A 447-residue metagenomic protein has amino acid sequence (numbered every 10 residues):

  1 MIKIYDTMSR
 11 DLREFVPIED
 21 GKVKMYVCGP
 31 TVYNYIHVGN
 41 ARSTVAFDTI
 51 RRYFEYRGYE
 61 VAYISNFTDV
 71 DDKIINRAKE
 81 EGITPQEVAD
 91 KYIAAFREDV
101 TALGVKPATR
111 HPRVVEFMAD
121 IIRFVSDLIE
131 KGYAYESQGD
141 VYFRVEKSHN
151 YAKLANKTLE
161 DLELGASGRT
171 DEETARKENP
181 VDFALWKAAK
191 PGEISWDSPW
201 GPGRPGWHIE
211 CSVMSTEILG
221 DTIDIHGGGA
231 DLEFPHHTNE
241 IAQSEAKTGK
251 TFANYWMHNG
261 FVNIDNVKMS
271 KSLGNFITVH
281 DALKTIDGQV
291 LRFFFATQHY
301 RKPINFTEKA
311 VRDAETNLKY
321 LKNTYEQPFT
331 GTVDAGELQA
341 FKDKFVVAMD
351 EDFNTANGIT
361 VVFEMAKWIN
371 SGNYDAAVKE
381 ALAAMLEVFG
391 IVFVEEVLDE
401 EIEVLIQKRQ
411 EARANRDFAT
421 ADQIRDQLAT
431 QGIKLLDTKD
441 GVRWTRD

Functional and structural regions predicted by a protein language model:
M1-T31, D48, A119-Q327: Alpha-helical recognition segments enriched in aromatics with Gly/Pro capping that present substrate-recognition
S9-E14, I18-K106, W444: N-terminal, positively charged nucleic-acid-binding surface of large information/translation enzymes
Y59, Y133, I433: Short phosphate-binding/catalytic loops that engage adenosine nucleotides
Y63, A108-P112, H226-G228: Short catalytic-loop micro-motif centered on adjacent basic/acidic residues
E98-A134: N-terminal, positively charged, Ser/Thr/Ala/Gly-biased leader segments that form transit/presequence-like amphipathic
K268-D447: Structural preference for alpha-helix termini/caps and helix-kink/transition segments
